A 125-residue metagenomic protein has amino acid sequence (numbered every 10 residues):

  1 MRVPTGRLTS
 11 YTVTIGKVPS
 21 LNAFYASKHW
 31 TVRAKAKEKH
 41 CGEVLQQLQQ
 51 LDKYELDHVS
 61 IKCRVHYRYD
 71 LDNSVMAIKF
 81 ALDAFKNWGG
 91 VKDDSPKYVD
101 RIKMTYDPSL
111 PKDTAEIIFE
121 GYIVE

Functional and structural regions predicted by a protein language model:
M1-E125: Catalytic phosphate/metal-binding cores of nucleic-acid and nucleotide-processing enzymes, i.e., regions that mediate
